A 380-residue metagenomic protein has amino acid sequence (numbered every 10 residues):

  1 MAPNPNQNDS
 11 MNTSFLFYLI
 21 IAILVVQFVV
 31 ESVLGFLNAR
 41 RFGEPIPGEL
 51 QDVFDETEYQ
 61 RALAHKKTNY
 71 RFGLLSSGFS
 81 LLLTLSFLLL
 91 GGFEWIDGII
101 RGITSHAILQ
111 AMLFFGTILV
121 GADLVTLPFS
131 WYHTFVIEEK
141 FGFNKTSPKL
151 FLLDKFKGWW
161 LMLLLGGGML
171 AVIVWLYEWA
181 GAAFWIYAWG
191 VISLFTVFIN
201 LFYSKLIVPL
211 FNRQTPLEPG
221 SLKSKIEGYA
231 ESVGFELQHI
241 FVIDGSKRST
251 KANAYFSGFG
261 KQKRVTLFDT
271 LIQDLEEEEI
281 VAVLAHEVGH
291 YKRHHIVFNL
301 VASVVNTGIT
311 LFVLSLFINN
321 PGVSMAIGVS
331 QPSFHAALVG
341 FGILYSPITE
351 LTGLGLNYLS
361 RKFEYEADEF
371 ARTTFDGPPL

Functional and structural regions predicted by a protein language model:
A2-S10: Short, Lys/Arg-enriched N-terminal segments with co-localized hydrophobic residues within the first ~10-30 amino acids
T13-P332, S346-L380: Polar-ligand-bearing catalytic/cofactor-coordination segments of membrane-embedded or membrane-tethered inner-membrane
H335-Y345: Short, contiguous hydrophobic alpha-helices characteristic of membrane insertion segments
